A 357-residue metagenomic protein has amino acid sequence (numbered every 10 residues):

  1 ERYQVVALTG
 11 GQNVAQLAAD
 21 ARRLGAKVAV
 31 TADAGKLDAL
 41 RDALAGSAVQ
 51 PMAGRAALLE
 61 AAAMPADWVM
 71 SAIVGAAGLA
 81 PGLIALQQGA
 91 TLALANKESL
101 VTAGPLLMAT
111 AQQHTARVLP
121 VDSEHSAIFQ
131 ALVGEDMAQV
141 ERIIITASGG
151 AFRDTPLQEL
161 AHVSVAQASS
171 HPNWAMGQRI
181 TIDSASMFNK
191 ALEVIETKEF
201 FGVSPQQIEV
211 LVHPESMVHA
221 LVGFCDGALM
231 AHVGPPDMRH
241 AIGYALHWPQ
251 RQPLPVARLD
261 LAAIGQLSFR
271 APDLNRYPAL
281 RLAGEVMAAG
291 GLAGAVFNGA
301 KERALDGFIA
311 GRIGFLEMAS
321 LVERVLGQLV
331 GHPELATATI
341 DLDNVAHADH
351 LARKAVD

Functional and structural regions predicted by a protein language model:
E1-D357: Catalytic, metal-anchored helix/loop core of enzyme active sites in primary metabolism
